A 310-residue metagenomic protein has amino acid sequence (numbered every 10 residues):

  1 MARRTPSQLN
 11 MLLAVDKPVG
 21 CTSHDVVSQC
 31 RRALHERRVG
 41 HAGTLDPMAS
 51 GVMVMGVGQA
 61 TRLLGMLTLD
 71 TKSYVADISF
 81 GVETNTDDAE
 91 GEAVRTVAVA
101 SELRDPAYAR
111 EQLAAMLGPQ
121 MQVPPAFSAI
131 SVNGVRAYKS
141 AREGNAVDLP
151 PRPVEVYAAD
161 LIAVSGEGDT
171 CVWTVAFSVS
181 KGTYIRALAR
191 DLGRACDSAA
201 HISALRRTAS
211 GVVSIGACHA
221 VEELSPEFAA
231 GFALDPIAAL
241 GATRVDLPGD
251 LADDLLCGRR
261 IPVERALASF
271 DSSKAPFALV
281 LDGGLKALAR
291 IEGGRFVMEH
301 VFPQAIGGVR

Functional and structural regions predicted by a protein language model:
M1-P18, H24-H41, L45, A49 (+2 more regions): Accessory RNA 3′-end/elbow-binding domains used by RNA modification enzymes
M1-S180, I185, R190-A217: Catalytic cores of RNA-modifying enzymes
